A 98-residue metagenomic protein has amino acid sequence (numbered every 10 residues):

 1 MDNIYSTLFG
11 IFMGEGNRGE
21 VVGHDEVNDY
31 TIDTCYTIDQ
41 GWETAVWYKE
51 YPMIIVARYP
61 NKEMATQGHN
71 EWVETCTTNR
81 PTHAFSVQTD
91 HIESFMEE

Functional and structural regions predicted by a protein language model:
M1-E43: Short N-terminal "domain-start" leader segments that mark the transition from disordered tails or signal peptides into
N28-I55, E71-E74, T78: Short aromatic-glycine-(Arg/Gly/Cys) micro-motifs in beta-strand/loop hairpins
R58-Y59: Conserved aromatic
A65: Acidic-aromatic/histidine active-site loop/patch
T78-A84: Acidic, Ser/Thr/Gly/Pro-rich low-complexity segments that form flexible
F85-E98: Intrinsically disordered, low-complexity charged/polar segments
